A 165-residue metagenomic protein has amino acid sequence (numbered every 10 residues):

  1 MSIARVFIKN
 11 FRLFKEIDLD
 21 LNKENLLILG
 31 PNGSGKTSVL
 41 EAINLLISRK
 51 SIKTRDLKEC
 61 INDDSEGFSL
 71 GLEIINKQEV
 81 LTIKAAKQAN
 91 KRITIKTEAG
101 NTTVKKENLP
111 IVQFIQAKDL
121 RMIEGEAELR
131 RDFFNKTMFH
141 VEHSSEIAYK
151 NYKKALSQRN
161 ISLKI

Functional and structural regions predicted by a protein language model:
M1-L45: Pre-Walker A-like glycine/lysine-rich segment at the N-terminus of P-loop NTPase domains
R12, N62, R130-R131, R159: Short, cationic motifs built from Arg/Lys/His that form the positively charged side of catalytic pockets
K23-E24, L29, R55, R130 (+2 more regions): Hydrophobic alpha-helical segments
K36, L57, F134-N135: Alpha-helical structural signal
L45-L129, M138-S145: Nucleotide-state sensing region of NTPase/ATPase domains
R121, D132-I165: Long, charged N-terminal accessory/stalk domains
